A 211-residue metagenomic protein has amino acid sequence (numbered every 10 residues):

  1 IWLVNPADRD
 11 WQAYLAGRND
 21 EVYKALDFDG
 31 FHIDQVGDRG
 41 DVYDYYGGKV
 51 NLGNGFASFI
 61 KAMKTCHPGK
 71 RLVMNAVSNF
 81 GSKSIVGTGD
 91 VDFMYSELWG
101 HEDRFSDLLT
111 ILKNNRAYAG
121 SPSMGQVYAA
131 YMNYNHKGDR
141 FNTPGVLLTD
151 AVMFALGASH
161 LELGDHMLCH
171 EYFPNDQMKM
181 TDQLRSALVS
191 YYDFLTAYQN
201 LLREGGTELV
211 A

Functional and structural regions predicted by a protein language model:
L3-M124: Active-site neighborhood of glycoside hydrolase catalytic domains
F59-I60, H67, M74-V77, S84-V91 (+1 more regions): Active-site-proximal substrate-binding groove within the catalytic cores of carbohydrate-active enzymes
